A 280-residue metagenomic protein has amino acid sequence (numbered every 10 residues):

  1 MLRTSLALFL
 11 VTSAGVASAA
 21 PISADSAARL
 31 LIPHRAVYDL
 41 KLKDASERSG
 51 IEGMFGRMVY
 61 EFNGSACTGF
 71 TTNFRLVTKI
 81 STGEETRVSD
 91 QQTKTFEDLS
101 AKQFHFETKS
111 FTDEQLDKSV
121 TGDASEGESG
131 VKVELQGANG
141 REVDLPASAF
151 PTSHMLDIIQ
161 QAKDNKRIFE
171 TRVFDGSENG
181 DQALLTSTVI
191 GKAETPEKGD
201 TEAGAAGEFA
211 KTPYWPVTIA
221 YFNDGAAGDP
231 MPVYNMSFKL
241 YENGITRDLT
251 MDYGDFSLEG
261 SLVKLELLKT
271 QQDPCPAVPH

Functional and structural regions predicted by a protein language model:
S5-G15: Bacterial N-terminal signal peptides
A19-G69, N73-T86: N-terminal cleavable signal peptides for secretion/export
A27-I32, E61-F70, F96-K102, E208-K211 (+1 more regions): A short, structured loop/turn motif at beta-sheet edges
D39-K41, V59-E61, R75-V77, Q92-F96 (+3 more regions): Residue-level recognition of well-ordered beta-strand positions that form the cores of beta-sheet-rich folds across
G53-M58, V88-Q92, L116-V120, M231-N235: Short, surface-exposed coil-to-beta transition loops
F74-E126: Hydrophobic/aromatic-rich structural module bridging two neighboring secondary-structure elements via a short loop
E107-H280: Mature, soluble, non-transmembrane domains
